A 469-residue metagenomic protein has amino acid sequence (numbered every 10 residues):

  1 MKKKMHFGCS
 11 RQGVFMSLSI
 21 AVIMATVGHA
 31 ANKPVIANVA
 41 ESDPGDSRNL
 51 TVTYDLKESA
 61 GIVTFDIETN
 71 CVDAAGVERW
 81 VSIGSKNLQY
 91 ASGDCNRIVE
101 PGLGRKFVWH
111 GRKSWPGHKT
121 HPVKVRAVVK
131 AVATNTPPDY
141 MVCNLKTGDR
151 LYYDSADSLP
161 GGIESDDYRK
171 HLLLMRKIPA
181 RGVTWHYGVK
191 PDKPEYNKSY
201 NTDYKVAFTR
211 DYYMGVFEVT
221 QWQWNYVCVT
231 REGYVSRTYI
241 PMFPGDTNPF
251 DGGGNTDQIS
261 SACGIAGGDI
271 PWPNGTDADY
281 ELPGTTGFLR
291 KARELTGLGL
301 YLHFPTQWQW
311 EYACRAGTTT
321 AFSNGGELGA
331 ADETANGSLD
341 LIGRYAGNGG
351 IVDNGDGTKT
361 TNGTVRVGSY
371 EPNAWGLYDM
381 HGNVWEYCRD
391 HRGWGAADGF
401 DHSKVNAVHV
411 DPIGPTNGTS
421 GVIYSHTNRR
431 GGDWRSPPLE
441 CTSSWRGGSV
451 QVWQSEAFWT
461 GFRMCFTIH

Functional and structural regions predicted by a protein language model:
M16-A25: Bacterial N-terminal signal peptides
G28-N32, D66, N70, K124-T230 (+10 more regions): Short, compositionally biased
A30-G45: Short, compositionally biased P/S/T/A/G/V-rich stretches that sit at domain boundaries
R48-V52: Structural beta-strand segments of beta-rich domains
D55-G61, T69-D73, K113: Extracellular acidic, Ser/Thr/Pro-rich low-complexity tracts
G93-I98, L103-T120: Signal that preferentially marks extracellular ectodomain short beta-strand elements of beta-sandwich modules
A156-D157, G162-L173, E195-T320, G347-D379 (+1 more regions): Short aromatic-cysteine micro-motif
N201-Y204, G326-L328, M380, V384-H469: Surface-exposed recognition segments
